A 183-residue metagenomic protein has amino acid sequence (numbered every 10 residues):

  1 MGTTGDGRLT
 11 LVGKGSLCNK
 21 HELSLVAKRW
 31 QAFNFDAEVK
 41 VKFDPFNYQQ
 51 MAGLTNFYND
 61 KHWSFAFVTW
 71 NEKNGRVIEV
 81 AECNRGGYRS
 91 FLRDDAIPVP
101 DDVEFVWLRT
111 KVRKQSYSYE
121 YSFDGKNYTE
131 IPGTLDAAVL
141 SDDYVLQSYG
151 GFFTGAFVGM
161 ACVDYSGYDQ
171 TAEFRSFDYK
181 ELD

Functional and structural regions predicted by a protein language model:
M1-D183: Extracellular glycan-recognition regions
